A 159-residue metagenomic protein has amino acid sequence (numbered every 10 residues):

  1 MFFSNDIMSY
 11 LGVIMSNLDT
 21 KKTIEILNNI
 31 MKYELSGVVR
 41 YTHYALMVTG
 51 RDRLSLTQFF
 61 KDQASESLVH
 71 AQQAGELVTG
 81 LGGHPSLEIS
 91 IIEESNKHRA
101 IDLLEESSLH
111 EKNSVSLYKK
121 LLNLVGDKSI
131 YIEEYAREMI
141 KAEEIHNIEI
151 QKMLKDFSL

Functional and structural regions predicted by a protein language model:
F2-L159: Iron-associated oxidoreductase/ferritin-like identity signal
